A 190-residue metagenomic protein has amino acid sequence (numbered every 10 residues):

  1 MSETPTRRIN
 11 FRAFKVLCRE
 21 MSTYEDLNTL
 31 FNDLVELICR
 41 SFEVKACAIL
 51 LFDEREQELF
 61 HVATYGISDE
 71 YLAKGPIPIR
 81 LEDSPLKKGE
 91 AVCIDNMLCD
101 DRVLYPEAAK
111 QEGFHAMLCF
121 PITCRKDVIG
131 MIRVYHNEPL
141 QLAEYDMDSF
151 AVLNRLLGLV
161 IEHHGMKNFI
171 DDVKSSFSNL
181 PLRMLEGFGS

Functional and structural regions predicted by a protein language model:
M1-T29, F169-G187: Signal-transmission linkers at sensory-effector interfaces
C18-S22, L34-E43, I49-L51, K110 (+2 more regions): Short regulatory alpha-helical segment in sensory/regulatory domains of signaling proteins that mediates
E36, A48-L72: GAF sensory/regulatory domain recognition with acknowledged cross-activation on helical regulatory dimers
D69, D95-A116, H136: Signal-transducing coupling segments at domain and membrane junctions
D69-V92, Y105: Acidic/proline- and glycine-rich, intrinsically disordered low-complexity segments that serve as regulatory linkers
H115-T123: A short, aliphatic-rich beta-strand micro-motif
M131-L140: Short beta-strand-to-loop transition segments that serve as allosteric relay/switch motifs in sensory/regulatory domains
A151-L159: Allosteric cytosolic regulatory segments
